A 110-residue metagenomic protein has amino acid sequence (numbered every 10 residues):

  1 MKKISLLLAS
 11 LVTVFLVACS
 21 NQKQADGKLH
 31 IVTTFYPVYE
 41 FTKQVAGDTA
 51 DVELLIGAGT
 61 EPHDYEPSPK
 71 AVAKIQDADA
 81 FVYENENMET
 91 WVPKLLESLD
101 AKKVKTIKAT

Functional and structural regions predicted by a protein language model:
K2-S10: Sec-dependent signal peptide recognition, specifically the positively charged N-region followed immediately by
S5, C19-T110: Extracytoplasmic metal-acquisition and chelation regions
